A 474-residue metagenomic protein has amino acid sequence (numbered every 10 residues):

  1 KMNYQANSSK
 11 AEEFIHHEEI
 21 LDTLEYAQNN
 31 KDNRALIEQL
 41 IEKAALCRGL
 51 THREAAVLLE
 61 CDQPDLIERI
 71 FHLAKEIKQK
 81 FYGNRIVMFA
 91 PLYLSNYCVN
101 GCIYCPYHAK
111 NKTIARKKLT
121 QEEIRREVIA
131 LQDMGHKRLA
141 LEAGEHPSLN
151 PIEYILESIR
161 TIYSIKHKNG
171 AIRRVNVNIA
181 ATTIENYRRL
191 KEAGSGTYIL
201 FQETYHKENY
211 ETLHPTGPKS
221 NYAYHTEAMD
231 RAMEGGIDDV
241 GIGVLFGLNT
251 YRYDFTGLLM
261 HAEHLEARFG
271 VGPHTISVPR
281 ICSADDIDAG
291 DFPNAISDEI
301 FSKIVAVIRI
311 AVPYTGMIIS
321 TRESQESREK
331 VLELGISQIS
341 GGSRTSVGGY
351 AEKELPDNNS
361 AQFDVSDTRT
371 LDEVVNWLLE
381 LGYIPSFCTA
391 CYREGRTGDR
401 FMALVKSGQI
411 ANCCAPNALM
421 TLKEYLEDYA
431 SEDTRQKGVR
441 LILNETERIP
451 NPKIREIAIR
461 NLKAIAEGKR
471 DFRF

Functional and structural regions predicted by a protein language model:
K1-Q39, K43, E326-L334, S343-F474: Radical SAM enzyme core and accessory elements
E38, E42, L46-I86: An N-cap/entry alpha-helix motif that binds or orients negatively charged groups
K43, I77, L131-M134, I165 (+4 more regions): Change "in soluble alpha/beta enzymes" to "in soluble alpha/beta proteins
Y82-E123: Canonical Radical SAM [4Fe-4S] cluster-binding loop centered on the CxxxCxxC motif and its immediate flanking residues
A90, V128, L156-Y163, Y187 (+5 more regions): Generic structural signal for well-ordered alpha-helices, preferentially at hydrophobic/aromatic core positions
A109-R126, A130-M233, D238-L248, G270-S277 (+2 more regions): Core AdoMet radical
A143, T197, A223-I287, S297-E326 (+2 more regions): Conserved C-terminal portion of the radical SAM core fold that forms the substrate/S-adenosylmethionine-binding
L213-K219, G290-N294, S360: Short glycine-enriched, charge-decorated loop/helix-capping segments at active-site entrances that position
